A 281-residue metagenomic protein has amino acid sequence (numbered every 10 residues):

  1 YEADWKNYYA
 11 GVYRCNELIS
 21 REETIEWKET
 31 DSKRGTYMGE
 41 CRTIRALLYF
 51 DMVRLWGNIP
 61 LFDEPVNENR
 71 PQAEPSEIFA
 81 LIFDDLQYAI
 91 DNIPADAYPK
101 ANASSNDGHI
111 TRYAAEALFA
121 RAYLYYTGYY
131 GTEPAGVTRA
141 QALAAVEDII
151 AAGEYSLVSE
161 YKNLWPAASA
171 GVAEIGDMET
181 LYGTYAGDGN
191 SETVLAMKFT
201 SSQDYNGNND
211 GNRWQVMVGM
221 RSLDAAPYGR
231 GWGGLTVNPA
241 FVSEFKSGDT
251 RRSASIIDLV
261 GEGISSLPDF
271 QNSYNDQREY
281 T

Functional and structural regions predicted by a protein language model:
Y1-N7, N67, L157-T281: Elongated scaffold/linker segments in the mid-to-C-terminal portions of large proteins
Y1-W56, V66-A80, L86-A101, T281: Conserved, well-structured interaction surfaces
M38, R45, F119-R121, Y126: Structural register within alpha-helical repeat arrays
M52-P60, E154-S159, Q203: Proline-centered turn/helix-capping motifs that create local helix->coil transitions or kinks
V53-L55, P60, A97, A122-P134: Short coil/turn linking the two alpha-helices of tandem helical-hairpin repeats
D107-L118: Amphipathic alpha-helical protein-interaction segments enriched in hydrophobic
